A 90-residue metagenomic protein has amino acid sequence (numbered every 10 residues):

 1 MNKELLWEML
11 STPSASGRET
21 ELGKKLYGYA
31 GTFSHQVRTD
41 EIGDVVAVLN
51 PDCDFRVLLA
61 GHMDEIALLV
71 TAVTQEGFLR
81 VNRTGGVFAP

Functional and structural regions predicted by a protein language model:
M1-P90: N-terminal hydrophobic/helix-forming segments and targeting peptides
